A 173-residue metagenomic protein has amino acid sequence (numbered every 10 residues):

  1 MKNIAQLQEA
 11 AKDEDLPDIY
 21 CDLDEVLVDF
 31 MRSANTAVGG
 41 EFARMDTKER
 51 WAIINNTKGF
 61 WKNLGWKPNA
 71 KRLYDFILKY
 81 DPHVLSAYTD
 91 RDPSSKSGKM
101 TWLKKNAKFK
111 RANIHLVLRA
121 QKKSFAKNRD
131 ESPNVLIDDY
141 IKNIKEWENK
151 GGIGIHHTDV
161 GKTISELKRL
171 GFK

Functional and structural regions predicted by a protein language model:
M1-P17, V26-V28, F42, W66-A70 (+4 more regions): Charge-dense, intrinsically disordered terminal/linker segments
A10-K58, D159: Active-site neighborhood of HAD-like aspartate-dependent phosphohydrolases
D18, I114-W147: Conserved Lys-Pro-Asp/Glu-containing loop-to-beta segment of HAD-superfamily phosphomonoesterases, centered on
D22, L85-A87, I137: Short hydrophobic segments within beta-strands
V28-M31, T36, P82-V84, R91-S95 (+3 more regions): Short catalytic/ligand-binding loop motif for oxyanion handling, primarily in non-cytosolic enzymes, centered on
N55-V84, D92-S97: Short, acidic loop-to-helix structural element flanking the phosphoryl-transfer center in phosphate-processing enzymes
H83-K96, M100, K104-K127: A short, structured active-site edge motif that brings together acidic residues
S132-R169: Acidic, Mg2+-coordinating phosphoryl-transfer loop and its flanking beta/alpha structural elements, shared across
